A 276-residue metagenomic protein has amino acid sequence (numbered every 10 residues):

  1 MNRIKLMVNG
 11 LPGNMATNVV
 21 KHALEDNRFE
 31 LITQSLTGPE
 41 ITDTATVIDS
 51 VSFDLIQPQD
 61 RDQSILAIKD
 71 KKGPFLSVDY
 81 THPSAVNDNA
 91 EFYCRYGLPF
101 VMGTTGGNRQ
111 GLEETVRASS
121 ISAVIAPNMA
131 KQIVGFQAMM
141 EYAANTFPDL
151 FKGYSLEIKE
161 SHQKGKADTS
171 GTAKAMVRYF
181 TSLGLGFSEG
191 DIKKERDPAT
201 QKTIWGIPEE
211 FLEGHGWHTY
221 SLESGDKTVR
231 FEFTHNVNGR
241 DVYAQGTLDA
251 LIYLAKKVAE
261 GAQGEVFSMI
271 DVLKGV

Functional and structural regions predicted by a protein language model:
N2-I68, P74, K152-V276: C-terminal substrate-binding/catalytic lobe of Rossmann-fold NAD(P)-dependent oxidoreductases
N18, H22, F92, Y96 (+5 more regions): Alpha-helical structural signal in soluble globular domains
Q57, I65-D88, L98-P99: Rossmann-like NAD(P)-binding element
S84-Y96, G103-I125, K131-Y142: Rossmann-fold NAD(P)-binding glycine/threonine-rich loop
Q110-G111, F147-Y154: Mobile beta-alpha loop/short-helix "lid" or hinge segments that flank ligand
R117-A126, G225-F233: Glycine/charged-rich beta-loop-alpha catalytic/anionic-binding loops adjacent to active sites
I125-I133, Q163-S170: Short, surface-exposed loop/turn motifs that are enriched in glycine and acidic residues and include a nearby proline
G135-L150, D168-T169: Rossmann-like NAD(P)H-binding beta-loop-alpha module
